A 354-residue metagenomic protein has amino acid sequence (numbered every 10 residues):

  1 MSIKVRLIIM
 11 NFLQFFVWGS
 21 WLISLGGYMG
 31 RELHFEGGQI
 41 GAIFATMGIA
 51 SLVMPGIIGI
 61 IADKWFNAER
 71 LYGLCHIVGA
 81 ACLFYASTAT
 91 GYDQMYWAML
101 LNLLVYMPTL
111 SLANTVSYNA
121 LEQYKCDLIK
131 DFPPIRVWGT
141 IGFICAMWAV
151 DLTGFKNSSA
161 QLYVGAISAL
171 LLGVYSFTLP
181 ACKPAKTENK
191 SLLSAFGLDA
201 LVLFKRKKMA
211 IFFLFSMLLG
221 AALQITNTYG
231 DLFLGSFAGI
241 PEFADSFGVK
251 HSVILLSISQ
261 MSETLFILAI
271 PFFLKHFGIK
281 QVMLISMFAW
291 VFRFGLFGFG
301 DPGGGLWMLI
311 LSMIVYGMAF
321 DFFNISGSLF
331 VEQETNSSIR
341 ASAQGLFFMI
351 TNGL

Functional and structural regions predicted by a protein language model:
M1, L179-L214, G239-A244: Juxtamembrane intracellular "pre-TM" segments in multi-pass secondary transporters
M1-G48, K208-F243, H251-L255, N324: Helix-loop boundary and gating motifs at the non-cytosolic
F12, C82, Y92-S111, V116 (+2 more regions): Hydrophobic core of transmembrane alpha-helices in multi-pass small-molecule transporters, especially MFS/SLC-type
A42-I60, I254-A269: Central cavity-lining transmembrane alpha-helices of secondary-active solute carriers, predominantly the Major
D63-H76, K275-M287: Cytoplasmic membrane-interface "Motif A"-like loop-to-helix N-cap segments of 12-TM Major Facilitator Superfamily
I77-G91, F288-P302: C-terminal ends and interior cores of transmembrane alpha-helices in multi-pass membrane transporters/permeases
L100-W138: Cytoplasmic helix-loop-helix junction between adjacent transmembrane helices in 12-TM secondary transporters
Q161-T178: Symmetry-related core transmembrane helices of the 12-TM Major Facilitator Superfamily/SLC fold
